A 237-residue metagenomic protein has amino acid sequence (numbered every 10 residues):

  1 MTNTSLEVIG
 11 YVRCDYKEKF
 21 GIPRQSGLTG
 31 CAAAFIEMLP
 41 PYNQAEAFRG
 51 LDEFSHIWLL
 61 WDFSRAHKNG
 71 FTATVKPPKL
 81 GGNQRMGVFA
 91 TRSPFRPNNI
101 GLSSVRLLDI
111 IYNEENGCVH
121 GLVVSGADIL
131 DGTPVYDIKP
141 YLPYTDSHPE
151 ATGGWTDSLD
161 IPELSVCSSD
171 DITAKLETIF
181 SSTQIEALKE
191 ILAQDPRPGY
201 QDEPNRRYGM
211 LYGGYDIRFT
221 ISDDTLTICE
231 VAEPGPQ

Functional and structural regions predicted by a protein language model:
M1-A45, L51-E53, P143-E190, R206: Arg/Lys-rich, positively charged N-terminal/basic patches that mediate binding to nucleic acids
T2-V8, F95-V105, G213: Short coil-to-beta-strand transition motifs
R13, V105-L108: Conserved positions in beta-strands of structured domains
K17, D109-V119: Short, conserved beta-turn/loop elements at beta-strand boundaries and strand-helix junctions
R49-G101, Y200-P204: Active-site-adjacent substructure of cysteine-protease-like catalytic cores
H120-D157: Flexible glycine-rich active-site/ligand-binding loops centered on an Asp-His dyad
L130, S222-Q237: Enriched for short, Lys/Arg-rich terminal
